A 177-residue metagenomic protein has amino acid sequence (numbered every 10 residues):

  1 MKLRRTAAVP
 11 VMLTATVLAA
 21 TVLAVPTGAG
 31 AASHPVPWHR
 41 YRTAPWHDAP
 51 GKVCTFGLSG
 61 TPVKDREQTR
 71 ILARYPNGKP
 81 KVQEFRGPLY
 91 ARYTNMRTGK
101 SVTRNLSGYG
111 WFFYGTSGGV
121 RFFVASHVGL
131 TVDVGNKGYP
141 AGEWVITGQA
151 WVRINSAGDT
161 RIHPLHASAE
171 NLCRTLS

Functional and structural regions predicted by a protein language model:
M1-A31: Secretory targeting and sorting signals
A32-S177: Beta-strand-enriched cores of mature, soluble protein domains
